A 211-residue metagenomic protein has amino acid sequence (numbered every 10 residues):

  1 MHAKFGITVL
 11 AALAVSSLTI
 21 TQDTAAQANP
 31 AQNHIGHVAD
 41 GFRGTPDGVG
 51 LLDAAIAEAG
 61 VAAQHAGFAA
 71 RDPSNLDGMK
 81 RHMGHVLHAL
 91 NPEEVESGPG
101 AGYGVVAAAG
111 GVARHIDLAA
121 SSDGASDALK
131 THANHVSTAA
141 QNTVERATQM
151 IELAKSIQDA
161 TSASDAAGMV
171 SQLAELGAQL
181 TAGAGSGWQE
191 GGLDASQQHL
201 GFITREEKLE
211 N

Functional and structural regions predicted by a protein language model:
M1-V9: Bacterial N-terminal signal peptides that target proteins for export
T8-S17: Bacterial N-terminal signal peptides
T19-A26: Signal peptide processing junction and immediate N-terminal pro/mature segment of secreted/exported proteins
Q27-N211: Mature extracytoplasmic or organellar-lumen-exposed domains after removal of signal/transit peptides
